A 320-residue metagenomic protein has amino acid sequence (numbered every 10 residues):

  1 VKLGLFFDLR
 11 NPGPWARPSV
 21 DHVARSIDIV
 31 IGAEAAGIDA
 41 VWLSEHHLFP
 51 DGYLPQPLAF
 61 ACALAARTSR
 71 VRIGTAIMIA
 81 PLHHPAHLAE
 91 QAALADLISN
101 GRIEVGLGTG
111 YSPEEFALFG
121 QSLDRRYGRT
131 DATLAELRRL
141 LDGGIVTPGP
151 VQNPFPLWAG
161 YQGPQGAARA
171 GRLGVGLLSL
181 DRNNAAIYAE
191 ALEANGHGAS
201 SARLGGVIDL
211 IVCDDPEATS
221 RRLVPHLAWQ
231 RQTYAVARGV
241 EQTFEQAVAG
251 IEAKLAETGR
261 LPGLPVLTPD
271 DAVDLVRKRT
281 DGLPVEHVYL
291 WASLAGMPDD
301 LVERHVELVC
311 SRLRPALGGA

Functional and structural regions predicted by a protein language model:
V1-R17, S112-E115, D142-N153, Q242-L261: N-terminal small/glycine-rich loop or linker at the start of catalytic domains across soluble metabolic enzymes
V1-T68, R72: N-terminal beta1-alpha1-beta2 module of alpha/beta enzyme domains
L3-F7, V41-L43, I73-T75, I103-L107 (+4 more regions): Hydrophobic faces of well-ordered beta-strands that scaffold small-molecule active sites in alpha/beta enzyme cores
L9-V23, M78-A86, P154-Y161, C213 (+1 more regions): Active-site mouth loops of central-metabolism enzymes
V20-G32, Q91, Y161-A168, D271-R279: Short, acidic/polar
D51-T75, R129-E136, E307-G319: Alpha-helix-loop-beta-strand connector modules within alpha/beta enzyme cores
H84-S201: Internal, glycine-rich beta/alpha segment that forms the wall or movable "lid" of small-molecule/cofactor binding
D124-T147, A185-E286, G318: An alpha-helical appendage that flanks or caps ligand/catalytic pockets
